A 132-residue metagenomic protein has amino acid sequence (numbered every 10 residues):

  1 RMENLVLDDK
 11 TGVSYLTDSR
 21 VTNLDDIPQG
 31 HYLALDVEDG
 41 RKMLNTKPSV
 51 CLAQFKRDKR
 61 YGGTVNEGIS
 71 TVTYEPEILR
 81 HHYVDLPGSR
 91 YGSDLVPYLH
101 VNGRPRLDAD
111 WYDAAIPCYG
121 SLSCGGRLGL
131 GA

Functional and structural regions predicted by a protein language model:
R1-Y61, E67-A132: A binding-site-centric feature that preferentially detects glycan-recognition modules on secreted/surface proteins
